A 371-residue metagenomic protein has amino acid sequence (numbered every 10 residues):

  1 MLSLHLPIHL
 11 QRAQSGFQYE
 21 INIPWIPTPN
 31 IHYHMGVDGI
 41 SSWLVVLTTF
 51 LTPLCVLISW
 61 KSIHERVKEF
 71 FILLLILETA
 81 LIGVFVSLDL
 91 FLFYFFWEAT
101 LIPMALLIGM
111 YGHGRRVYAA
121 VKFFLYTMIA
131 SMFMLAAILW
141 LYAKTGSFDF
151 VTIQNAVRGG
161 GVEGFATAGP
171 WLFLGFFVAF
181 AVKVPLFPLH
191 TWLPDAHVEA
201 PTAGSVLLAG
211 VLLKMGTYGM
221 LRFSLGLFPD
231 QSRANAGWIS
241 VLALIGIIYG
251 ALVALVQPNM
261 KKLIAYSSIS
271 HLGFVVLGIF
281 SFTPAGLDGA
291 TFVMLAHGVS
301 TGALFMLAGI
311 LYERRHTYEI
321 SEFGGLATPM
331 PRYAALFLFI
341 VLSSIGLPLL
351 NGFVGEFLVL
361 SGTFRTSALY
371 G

Functional and structural regions predicted by a protein language model:
M1-I72, S147, V151-R158: Transmembrane helix-loop-helix hairpins at membrane boundaries of multipass inner-membrane proteins
L54-S62, T79-F91, M104-G371: Hydrophobic transmembrane alpha-helices and their helix-loop junctions in integral membrane proteins
E98: Short phosphate-coordinating micro-motif centered on Lys-Gly-acidic
